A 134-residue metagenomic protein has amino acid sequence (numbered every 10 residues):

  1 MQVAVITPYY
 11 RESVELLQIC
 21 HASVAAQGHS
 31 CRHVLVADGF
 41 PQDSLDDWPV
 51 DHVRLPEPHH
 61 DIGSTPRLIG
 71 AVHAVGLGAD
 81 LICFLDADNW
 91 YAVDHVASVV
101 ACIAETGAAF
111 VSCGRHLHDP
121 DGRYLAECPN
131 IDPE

Functional and structural regions predicted by a protein language model:
M1-A22: N-proximal low-complexity "stem/linker" segments adjacent to membrane-targeting elements
A4-P8, L35, C83: Short hydrophobic beta-strand elements that form part of the catalytic alpha/beta core underpinning NDP-sugar/donor
I19-C31: Short, acidic, metal-binding catalytic loop of nucleotide-sugar glycosyltransferases
V36-L45: A conserved acidic beta->alpha catalytic loop
E57-A74: Glycine-rich, basic loop-to-helix element that forms the pyrophosphate-binding segment of sugar-nucleotide handling
A79-W90: Short beta-strand-to-loop acidic/aromatic patch adjacent to the donor-nucleotide binding site
A97-L125: Conserved donor NDP-sugar-binding/catalytic core segment of glycosyltransferases
R123-E134: Short, flexible, basic/aromatic active-site loop/helix in glycosyltransferases
